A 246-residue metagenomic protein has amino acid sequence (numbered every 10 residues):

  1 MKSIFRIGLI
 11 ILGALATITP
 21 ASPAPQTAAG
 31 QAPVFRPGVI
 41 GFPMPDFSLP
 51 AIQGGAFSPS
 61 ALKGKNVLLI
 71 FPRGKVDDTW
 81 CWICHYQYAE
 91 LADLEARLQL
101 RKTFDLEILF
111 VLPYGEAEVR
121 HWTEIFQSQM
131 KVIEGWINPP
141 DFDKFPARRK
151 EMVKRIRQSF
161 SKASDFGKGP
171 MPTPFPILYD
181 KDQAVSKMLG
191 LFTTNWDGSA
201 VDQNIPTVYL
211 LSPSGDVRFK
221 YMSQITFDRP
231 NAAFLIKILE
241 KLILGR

Functional and structural regions predicted by a protein language model:
M1-G8: Bacterial N-terminal signal peptides that target proteins for export
G8-T17: Bacterial N-terminal signal peptides
P25-S60, I83-D93: N-terminal "domain-start" segment that seeds a small globular fold
L62-Y86: Short active-site neighborhood of thiol/selenol oxidoreductases, capturing the structured segment around
D77-D78, E116-R120, R218, D228: Short catalytic/ligand-binding loop motif for oxyanion handling, primarily in non-cytosolic enzymes, centered on
W82-F175, V185-S186: Structural microenvironment flanking redox-active thiols in thiol-disulfide oxidoreductases
L191, W196-R246: Thiol-/selenol-based redox modules, centered on thioredoxin-like and closely related oxidoreductase domains
